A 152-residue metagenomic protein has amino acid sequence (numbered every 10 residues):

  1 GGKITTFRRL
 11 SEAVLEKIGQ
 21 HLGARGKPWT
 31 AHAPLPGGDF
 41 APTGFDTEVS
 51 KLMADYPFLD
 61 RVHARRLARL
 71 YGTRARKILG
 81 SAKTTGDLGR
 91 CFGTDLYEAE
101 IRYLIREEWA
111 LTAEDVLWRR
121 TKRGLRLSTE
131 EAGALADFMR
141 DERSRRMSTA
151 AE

Functional and structural regions predicted by a protein language model:
G1-E152: C-terminal accessory subdomains/tails of enzymes that are appended
